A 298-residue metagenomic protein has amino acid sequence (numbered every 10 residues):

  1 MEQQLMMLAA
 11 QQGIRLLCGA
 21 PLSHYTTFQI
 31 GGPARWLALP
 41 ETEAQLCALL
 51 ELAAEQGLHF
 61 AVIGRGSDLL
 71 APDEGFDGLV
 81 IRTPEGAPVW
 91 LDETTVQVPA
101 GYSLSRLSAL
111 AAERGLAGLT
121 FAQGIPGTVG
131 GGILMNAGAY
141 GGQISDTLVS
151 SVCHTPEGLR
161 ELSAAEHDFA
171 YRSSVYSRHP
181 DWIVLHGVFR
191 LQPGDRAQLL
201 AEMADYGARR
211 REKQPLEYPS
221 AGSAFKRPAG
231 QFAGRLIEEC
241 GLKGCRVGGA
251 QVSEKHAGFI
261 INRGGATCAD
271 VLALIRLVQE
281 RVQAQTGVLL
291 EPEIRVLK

Functional and structural regions predicted by a protein language model:
E2-V129: Anion-binding (especially nucleotide phosphate/pyrophosphate-binding) glycine-rich loop and adjoining beta-alpha core
L17-C18, T26, L69, H154-A273 (+2 more regions): Phosphate/pyrophosphate- and phosphate-bearing ligand-binding catalytic cores of soluble enzymes
G31-G32, L37-E43, L70-P88, L134-A164 (+1 more regions): Structural signature of FAD isoalloxazine-binding scaffolds in flavoprotein oxidoreductases
G32-P33, R65-S67, F76-L79, Y102 (+7 more regions): Gly/Ser/Thr-rich helix-start
Q56, I63-R65, T147, Y218-P219 (+1 more regions): Short, basic and Ser/Thr-rich N-terminal targeting/leader segments
L69, S108-A111, L119-Q123, N136-Q143 (+3 more regions): A generic local secondary-structure boundary/capping motif
V80, T120, V152, I294-R295: Residues embedded in well-ordered beta-strands within globular domains across many folds
L104, S108, A122, P126 (+4 more regions): Hydrophobic, well-ordered secondary-structure segments
